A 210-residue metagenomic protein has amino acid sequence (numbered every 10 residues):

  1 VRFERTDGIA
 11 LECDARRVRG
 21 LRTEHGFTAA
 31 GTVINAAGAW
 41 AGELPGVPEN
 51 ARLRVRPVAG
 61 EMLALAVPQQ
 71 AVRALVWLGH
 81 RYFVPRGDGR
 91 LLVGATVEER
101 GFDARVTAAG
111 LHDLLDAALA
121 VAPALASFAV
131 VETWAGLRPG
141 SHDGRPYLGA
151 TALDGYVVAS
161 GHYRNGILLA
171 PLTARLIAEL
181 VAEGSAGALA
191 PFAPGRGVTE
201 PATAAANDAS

Functional and structural regions predicted by a protein language model:
V1-R2, A29: Secondary-structure boundary elements
R2-E4, V131: General small-molecule cofactor/ligand-binding pocket signal
E4, I34, V157-A159: Hydrophobic/aromatic beta-strand patches that form the interior of the parallel beta-sheet core in alpha/beta enzyme
E4-R19: A conserved short coil-to-beta-strand element within the FAD-binding core of flavoproteins
T6-D7, G38, T96, G161: Short, well-ordered beta-to-alpha junction loops that form the rim of enzyme active sites and present histidine/acidic
T23-G26: Glycine-centered tight beta-turn/hairpin loop motif at sheet-sheet or coil-to-beta transitions
T28, T32, A36-D154: Active-site substrate-recognition segment that forms the wall of the catalytic cavity or substrate channel
A124-S210: C-terminal catalytic lobe of FAD-dependent flavoproteins
